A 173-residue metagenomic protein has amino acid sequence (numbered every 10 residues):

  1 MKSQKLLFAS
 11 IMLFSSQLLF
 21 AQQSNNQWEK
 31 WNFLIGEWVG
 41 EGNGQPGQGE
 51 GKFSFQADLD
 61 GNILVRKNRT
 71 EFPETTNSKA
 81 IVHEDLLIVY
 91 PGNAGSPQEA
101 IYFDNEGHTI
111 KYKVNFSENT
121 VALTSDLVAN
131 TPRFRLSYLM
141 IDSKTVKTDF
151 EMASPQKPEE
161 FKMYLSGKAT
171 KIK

Functional and structural regions predicted by a protein language model:
M1-Q23: Bacterial Sec-dependent N-terminal signal peptides
A21-K173: Hydrophobic small-molecule pocket/channel-lining residues, especially in calycin-type beta-barrels
